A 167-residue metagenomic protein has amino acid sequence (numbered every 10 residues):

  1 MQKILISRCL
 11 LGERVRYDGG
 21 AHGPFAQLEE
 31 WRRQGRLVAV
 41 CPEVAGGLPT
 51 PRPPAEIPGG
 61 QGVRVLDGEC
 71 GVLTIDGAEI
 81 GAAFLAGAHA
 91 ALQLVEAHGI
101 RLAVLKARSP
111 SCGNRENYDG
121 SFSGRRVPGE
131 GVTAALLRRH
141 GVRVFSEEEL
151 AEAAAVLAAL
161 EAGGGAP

Functional and structural regions predicted by a protein language model:
M1-I4: Extreme N-terminal starter segment of soluble prokaryotic enzymes
C9, K106-S109, E149: Short, well-ordered beta-to-alpha junction loops that form the rim of enzyme active sites and present histidine/acidic
G12-G19: Short N-terminal binding/cap micro-motifs at the start of the first secondary-structure element
G19-A21, Y118-G124: Short glycine-enriched, charge-decorated loop/helix-capping segments at active-site entrances that position
H22-L73: Short, surface-exposed acidic-centric catalytic microdomains
A45, V63-V95, R125-P167: Divalent-metal-activated hydrolytic enzyme cores
A55-G59, S121-S123, A162-G164: Short, hinge-like loop/turn segments at secondary-structure boundaries
I100-N117, S121: Internal, conserved structured core segments that host functional sites
